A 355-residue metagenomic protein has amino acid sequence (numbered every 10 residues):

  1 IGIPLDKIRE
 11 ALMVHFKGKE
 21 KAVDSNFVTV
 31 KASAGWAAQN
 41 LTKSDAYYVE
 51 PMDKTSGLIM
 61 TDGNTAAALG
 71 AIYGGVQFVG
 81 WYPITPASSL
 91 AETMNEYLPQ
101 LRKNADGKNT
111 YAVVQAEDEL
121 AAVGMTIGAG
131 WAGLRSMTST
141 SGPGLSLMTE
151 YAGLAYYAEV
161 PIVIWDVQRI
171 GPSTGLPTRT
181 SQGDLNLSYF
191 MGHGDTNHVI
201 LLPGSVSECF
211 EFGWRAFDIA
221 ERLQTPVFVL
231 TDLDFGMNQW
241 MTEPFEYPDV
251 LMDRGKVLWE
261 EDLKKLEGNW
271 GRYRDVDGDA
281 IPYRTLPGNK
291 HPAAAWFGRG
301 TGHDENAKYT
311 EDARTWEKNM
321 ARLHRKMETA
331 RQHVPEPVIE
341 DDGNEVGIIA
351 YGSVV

Functional and structural regions predicted by a protein language model:
I1-A34, A220, P226-V227, T231-F245 (+1 more regions): Internal alpha/beta core interface subdomains
G2, K21, Q39-K43, K103 (+2 more regions): Intrinsically disordered or highly flexible coil/loop and linker segments, enriched in small and charged/polar residues
I3, S207-E208, S353: A generic structural signal for alpha-helix starts
K7-F190, N197-H198, L202-P203, D341-D342: Thiamine diphosphate
G35, V123-M125, E211-F212, N238-W240: Short, solvent-exposed polar/charged micro-motifs at secondary-structure junctions
M60-A68, I72-G74, F212, F217-V355: Flexible, low-complexity linker and terminal segments
D195-D218: Active-site/ligand-binding-proximal alpha/beta "capping" segment
